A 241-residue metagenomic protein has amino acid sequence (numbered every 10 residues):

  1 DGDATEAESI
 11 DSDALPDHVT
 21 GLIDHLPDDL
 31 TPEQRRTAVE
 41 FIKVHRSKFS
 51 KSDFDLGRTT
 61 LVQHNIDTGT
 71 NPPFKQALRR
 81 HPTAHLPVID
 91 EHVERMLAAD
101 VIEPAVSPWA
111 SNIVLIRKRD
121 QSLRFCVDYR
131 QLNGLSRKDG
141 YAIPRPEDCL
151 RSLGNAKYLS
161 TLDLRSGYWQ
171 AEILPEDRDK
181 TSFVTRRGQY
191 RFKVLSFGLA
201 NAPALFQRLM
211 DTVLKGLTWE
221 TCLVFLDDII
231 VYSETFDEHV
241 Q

Functional and structural regions predicted by a protein language model:
D1, T5-S12: Intrinsically disordered, low-complexity serine/threonine-rich segments that act as phosphorylation-prone tracts
I10-A14, S47-F74, I116-R124, Y141 (+5 more regions): Reverse-transcriptase-like RNA-dependent polymerase core
D13-Y141, E220-D237: Reverse-transcribing Pol proteins
T161, E234-Q241: Polymerase palm active-site segment centered on the conserved acidic dipeptide of motif C
